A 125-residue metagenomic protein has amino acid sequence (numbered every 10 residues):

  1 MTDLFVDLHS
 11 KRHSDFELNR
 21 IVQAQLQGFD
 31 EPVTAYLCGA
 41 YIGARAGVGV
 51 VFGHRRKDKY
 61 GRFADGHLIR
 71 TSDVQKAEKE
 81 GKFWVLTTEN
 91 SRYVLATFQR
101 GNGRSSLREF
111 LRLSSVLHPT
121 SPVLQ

Functional and structural regions predicted by a protein language model:
M1-Q75, L113-Q125: N-terminal non-globular leader segments, chiefly Sec-dependent signal peptides
T71-T120: Short, compact, well-ordered microdomains
